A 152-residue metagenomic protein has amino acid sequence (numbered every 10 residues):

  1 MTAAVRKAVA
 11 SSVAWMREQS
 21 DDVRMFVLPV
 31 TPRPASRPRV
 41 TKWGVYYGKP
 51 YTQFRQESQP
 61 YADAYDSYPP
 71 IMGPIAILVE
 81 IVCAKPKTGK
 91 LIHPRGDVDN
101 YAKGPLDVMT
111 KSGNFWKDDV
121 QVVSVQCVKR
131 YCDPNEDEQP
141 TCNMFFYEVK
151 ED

Functional and structural regions predicted by a protein language model:
M1-D152: Acidic, proline/glycine-enriched N-terminal capping motif
